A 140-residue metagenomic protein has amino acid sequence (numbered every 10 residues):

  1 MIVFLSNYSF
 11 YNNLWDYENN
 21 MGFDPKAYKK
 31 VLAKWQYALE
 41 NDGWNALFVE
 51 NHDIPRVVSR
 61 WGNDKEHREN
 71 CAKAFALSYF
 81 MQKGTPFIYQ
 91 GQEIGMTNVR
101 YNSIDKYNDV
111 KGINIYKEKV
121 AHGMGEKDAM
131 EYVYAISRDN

Functional and structural regions predicted by a protein language model:
M1-N140: Active-site and adjacent substrate-binding regions of carbohydrate-active enzymes
